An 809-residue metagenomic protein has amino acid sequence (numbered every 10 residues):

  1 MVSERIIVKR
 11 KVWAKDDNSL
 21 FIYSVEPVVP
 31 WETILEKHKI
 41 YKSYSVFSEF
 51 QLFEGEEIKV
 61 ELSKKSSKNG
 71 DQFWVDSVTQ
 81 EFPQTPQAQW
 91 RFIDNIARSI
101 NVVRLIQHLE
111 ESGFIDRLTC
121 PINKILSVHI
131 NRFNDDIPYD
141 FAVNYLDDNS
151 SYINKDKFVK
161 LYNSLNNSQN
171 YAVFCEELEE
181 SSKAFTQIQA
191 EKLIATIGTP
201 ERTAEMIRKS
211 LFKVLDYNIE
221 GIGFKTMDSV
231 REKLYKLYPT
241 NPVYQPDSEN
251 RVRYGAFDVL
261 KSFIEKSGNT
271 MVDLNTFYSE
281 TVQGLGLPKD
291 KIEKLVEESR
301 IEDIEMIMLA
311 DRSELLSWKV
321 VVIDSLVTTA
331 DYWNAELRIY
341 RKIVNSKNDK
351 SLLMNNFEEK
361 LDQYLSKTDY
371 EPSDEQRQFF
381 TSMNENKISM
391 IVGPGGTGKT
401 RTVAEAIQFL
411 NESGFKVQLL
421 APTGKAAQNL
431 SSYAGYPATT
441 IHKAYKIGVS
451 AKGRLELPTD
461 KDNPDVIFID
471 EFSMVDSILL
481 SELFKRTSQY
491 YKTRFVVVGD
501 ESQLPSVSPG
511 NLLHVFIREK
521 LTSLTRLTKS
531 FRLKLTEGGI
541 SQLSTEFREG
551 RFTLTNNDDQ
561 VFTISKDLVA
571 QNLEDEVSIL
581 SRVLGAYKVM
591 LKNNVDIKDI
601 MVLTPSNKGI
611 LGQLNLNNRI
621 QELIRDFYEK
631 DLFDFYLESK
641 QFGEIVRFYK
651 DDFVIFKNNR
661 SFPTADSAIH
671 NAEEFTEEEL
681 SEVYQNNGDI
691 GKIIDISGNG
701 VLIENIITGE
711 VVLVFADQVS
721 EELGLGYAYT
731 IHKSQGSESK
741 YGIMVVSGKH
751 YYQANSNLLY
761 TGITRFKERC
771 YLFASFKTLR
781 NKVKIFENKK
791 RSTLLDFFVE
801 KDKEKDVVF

Functional and structural regions predicted by a protein language model:
S3-K11, D16-S19, V25-S67, D71 (+6 more regions): Conserved nucleotide-binding/hydrolysis modules and their immediate coupling elements across P-loop/ASCE NTPase motors
Y44-P246: Long, highly charged, low-complexity intrinsically disordered interaction regions that mediate electrostatic DNA/RNA
P242, D247-D273: Positively charged, polyanion-binding regions of nucleic-acid-associated proteins
Q283-F357: Interdomain "pre-motor" coupling segment immediately N-terminal to P-loop NTPase/helicase cores
L361-K387: Conserved pre-motif I regulatory segment
R377-T381, E385-Q560: ASCE P-loop NTPase helicase motor core
F379, S502-N686, I694, F809: Conserved helicase motor core of P-loop NTPases
Y741, S747-F809: Helicase C-terminal subdomain and adjacent C-terminal extension
